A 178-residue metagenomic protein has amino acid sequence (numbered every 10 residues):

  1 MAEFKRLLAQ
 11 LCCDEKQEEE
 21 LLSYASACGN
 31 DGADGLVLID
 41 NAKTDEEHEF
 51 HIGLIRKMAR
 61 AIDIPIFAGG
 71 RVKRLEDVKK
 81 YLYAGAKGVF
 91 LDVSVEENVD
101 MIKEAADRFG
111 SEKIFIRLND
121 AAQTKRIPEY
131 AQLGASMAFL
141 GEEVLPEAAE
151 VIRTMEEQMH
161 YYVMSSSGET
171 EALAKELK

Functional and structural regions predicted by a protein language model:
M1-I64, L75-E76, I116, D120-F139 (+2 more regions): Conserved N-terminal beta1-alpha1 strand-loop-helix module at the mouth
S23-S26, S94, S111, S136 (+1 more regions): Generic serine detector
A42, K73, V95-E96, V144 (+1 more regions): Conserved beta-strand edge residues that scaffold enzyme active sites
A42-E46, G69, F90: Conserved short-loop catalytic and cofactor-binding motifs
A61-V89, Q123-L133, A149-K178: Catalytic cores of alpha/beta
G70, L91-S94, G141-E142: Short beta->alpha connector loops at strand-helix junctions that form conserved, small/polar/Pro-enriched
V78-D120: Hydrophobic, well-structured mid-protein blocks that either form specific transmembrane helices
V99-F115, R126-M137, A174-L177: Contiguous hydrophobic segments
